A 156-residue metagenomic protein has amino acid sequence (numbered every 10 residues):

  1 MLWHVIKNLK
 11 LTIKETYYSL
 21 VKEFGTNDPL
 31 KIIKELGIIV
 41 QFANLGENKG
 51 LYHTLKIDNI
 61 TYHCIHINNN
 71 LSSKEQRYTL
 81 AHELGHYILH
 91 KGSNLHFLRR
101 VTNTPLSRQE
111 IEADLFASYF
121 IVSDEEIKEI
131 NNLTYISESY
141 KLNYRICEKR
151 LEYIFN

Functional and structural regions predicted by a protein language model:
M1-N156: Active-site hotspot residues in diverse enzymes, especially metal/ion-binding acidic/histidine motifs
